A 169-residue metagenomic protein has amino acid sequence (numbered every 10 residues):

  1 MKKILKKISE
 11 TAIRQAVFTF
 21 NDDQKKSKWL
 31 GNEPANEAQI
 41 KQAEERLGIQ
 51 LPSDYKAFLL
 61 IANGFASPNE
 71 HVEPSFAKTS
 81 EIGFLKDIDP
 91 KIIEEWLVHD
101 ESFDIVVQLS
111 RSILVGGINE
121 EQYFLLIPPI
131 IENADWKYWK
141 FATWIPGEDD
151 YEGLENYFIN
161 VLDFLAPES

Functional and structural regions predicted by a protein language model:
M1-G117: A surface-exposed partner-binding patch
M1-K6, W136-K137, F158: Intrinsic low-complexity, intrinsically disordered segments enriched in polar/basic residues
E33, I88, D100, K140-T143 (+2 more regions): Short, isolated positions within intrinsically disordered regulatory regions of eukaryotic proteins
F65-N69, E73, I131-N133, A142-W144 (+1 more regions): Generic alpha-helical propensity signal that fires on short helical segments and nearby coil/disordered stretches
Q122-N156: Segments surrounding the PLD/"HKD" phosphodiesterase catalytic module and close analogs
E152-S169: Long, compositionally biased interface segments
